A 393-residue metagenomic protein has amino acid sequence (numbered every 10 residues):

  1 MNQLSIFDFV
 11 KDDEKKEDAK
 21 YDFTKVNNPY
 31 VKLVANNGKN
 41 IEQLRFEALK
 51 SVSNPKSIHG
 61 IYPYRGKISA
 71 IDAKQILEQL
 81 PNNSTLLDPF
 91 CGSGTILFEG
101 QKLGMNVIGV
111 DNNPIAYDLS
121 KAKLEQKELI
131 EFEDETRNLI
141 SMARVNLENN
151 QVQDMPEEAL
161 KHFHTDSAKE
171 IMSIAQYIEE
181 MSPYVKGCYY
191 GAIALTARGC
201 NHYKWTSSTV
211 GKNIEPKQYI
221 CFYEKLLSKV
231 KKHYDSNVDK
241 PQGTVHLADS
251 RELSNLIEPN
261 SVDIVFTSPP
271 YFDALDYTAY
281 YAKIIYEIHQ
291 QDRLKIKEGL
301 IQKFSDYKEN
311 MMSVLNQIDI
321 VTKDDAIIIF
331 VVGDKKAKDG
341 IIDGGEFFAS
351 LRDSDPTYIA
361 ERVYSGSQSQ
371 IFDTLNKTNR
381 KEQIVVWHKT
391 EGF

Functional and structural regions predicted by a protein language model:
M1-P81: S-adenosyl-L-methionine
A73, L86-L103, V107-P114, S120 (+2 more regions): Conserved proline-anchored active-site loop of SAM-dependent methyltransferases that bridges a beta-strand
L80, Q101, I257, L315 (+1 more regions): A generic alpha-to-beta junction signature in SAM-dependent methyltransferases
I115-M181, H289-E298: Conserved phosphoryl-transfer catalytic core
A168-T267, F272-D276: SAM-dependent nucleic-acid methyltransferase catalytic core
S182, L300-I359: Conserved Class I SAM-dependent methyltransferase catalytic core
P270-S313, K336: Mobile active-site "lid"/loop adjacent to the S-adenosyl-L-methionine
K336-S350, S354-F393: Class I S-adenosyl-L-methionine
